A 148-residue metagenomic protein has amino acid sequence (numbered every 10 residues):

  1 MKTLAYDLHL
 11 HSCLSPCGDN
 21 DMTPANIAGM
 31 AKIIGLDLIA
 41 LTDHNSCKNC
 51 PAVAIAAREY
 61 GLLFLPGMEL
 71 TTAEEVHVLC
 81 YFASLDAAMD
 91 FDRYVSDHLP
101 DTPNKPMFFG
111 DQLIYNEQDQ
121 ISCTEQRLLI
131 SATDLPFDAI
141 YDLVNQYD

Functional and structural regions predicted by a protein language model:
M1-E74: An N-terminally biased module of ancient metal coordination in phosphate/nucleic-acid-related enzymes
T3, A56-D148: Extended substrate/RNA-proximal surfaces in nucleic-acid metabolism proteins
